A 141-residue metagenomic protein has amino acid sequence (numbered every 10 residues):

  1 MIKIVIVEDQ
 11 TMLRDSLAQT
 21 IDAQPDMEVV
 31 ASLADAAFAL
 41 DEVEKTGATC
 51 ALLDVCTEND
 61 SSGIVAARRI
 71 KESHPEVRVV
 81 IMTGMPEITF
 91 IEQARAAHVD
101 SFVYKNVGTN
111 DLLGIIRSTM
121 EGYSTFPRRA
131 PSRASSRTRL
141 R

Functional and structural regions predicted by a protein language model:
E8-Q10: Conserved acidic carboxylate
S32, A51, V79, F102-V103: Two-component signal transduction core modules
S32-C50: Acidic, metal-coordinating helix/loop segments flanking the phosphotransfer/catalytic sites of two-component signaling
L52-A67: Conserved phosphotransfer microenvironments
I64-E76, A96: Short amphipathic alpha-helix used as the core "switch/output" element in two-component signaling
M85-P86: Short, conserved "switch-loop" micro-motifs in signal-transduction and mechanochemical regulators
F90-A96, D100, Y104-R141: Short, flexible helix-to-coil linker/hinge segments that flank and couple to helix-turn-helix
